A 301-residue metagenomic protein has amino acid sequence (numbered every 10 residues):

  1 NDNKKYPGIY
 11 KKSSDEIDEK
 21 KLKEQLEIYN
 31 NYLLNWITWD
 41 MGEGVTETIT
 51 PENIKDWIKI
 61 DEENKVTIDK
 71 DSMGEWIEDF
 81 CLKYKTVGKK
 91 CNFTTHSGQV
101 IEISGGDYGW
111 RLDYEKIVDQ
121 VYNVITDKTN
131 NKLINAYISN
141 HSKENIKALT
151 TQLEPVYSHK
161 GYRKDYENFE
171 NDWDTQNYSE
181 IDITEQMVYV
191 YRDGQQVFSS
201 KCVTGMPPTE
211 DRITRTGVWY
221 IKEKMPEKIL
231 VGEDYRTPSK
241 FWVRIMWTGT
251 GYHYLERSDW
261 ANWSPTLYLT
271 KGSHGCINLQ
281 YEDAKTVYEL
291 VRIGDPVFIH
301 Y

Functional and structural regions predicted by a protein language model:
N1-W219, E223-T237, V291-I293, F298-I299: Surface-exposed, secretory/extracytoplasmic low-complexity segments enriched in Ser/Thr/Asn/Gly/Pro
E75, D79, K89-K90, I213-T216 (+1 more regions): Exported/periplasmic cell-wall-interacting domains
